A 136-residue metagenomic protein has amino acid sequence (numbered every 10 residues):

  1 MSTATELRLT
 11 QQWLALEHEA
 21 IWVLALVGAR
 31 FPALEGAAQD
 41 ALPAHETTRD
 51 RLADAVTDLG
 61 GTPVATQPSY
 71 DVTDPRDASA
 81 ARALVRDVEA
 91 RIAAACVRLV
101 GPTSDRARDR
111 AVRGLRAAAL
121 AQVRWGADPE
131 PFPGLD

Functional and structural regions predicted by a protein language model:
M1-D136: All-alpha RGS (Regulator of G-protein Signaling) helical domain and cognate RGS-like helical scaffolds
